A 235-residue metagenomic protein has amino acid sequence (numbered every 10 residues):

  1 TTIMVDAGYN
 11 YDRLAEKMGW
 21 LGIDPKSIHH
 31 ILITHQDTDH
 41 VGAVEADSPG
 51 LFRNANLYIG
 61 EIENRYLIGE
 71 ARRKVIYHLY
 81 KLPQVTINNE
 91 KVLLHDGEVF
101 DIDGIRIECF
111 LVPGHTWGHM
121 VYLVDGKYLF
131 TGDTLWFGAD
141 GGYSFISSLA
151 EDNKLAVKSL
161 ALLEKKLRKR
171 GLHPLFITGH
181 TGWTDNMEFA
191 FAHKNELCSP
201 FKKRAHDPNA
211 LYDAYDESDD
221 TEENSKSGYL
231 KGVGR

Functional and structural regions predicted by a protein language model:
T1, I62, E98, I105 (+1 more regions): Well-ordered beta-strand scaffold positions
I3-D6, S27, C109-L111: Short catalytic-loop micro-motif centered on adjacent basic/acidic residues
I3-V5, L32, L57, Y128-T131 (+1 more regions): Residue-level marker for buried hydrophobic side chains located in beta-strands that build the well-ordered beta-sheet
D6, D39, D133: Acidic active-site catalytic centers that drive phospho-/nucleotidyl reactions and related ester hydrolyses
Y9, R106-P113, W117-F189: Metallo-beta-lactamase
Y9-E98, P200-R204, N209-A214: Active-site HxH/HxHxD metal-binding segment of metal-dependent hydrolases
I23, I102-I105: Helix N-cap/coil-helix junction residues
G138, K158-G234: Divalent-metal (often Zn2+) His-rich catalytic cores of metallo-beta-lactamase-fold enzymes
